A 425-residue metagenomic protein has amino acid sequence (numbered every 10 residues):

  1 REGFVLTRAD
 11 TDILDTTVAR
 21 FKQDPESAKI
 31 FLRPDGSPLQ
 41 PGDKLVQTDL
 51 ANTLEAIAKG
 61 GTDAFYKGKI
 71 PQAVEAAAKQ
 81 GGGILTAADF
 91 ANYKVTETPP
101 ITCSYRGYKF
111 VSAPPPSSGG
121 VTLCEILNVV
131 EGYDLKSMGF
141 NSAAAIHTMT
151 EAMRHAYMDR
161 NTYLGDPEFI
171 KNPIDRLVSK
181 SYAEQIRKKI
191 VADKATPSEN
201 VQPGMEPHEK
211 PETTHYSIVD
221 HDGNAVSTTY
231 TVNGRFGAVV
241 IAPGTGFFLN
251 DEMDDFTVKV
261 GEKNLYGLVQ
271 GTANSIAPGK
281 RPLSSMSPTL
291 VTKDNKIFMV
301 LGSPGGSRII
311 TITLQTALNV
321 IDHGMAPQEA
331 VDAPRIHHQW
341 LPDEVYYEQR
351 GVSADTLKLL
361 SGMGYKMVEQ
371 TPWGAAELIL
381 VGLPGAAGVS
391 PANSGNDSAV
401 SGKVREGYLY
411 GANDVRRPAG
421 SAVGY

Functional and structural regions predicted by a protein language model:
R1-E2, A73-E75, F140-Y157, P327-H337: Short, well-structured alpha-helical segments that form the helix of a local strand-helix-strand
R1-G60, F65-K67, P71-P114, S118 (+2 more regions): Noncatalytic scaffold domains of N-terminal-nucleophile
L32, G132-V232, I241-T245, E252 (+2 more regions): Internal maturation/activation junctions in enzymes
G60-K67, Q72, S303-M325: Alpha-helical support elements that line or immediately flank enzyme active sites and cofactor-binding pockets
I84-T86, A225-N295, H323, P327: Active-site rim segments in enzyme catalytic domains, especially the processed small/beta chain of N-terminal
V111-G120, S217, T229-V240, G302-I310: Glycine-rich phosphate/pyrophosphate-binding beta-alpha loops
K259, K280, D322-P372: Extended C-terminal subregions enriched in glycine
A386-G388: Intrinsic, low-complexity polybasic segments
